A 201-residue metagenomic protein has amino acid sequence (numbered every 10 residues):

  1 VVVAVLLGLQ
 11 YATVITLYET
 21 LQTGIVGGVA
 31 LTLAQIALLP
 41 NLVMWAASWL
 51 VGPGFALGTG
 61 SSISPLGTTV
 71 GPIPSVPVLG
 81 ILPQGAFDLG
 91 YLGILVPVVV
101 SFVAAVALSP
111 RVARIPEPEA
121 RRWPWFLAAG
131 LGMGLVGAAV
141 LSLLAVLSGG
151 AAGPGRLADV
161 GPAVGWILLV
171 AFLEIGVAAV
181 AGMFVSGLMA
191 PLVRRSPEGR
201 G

Functional and structural regions predicted by a protein language model:
V1, G28, T32-A37, N41 (+1 more regions): Alpha-helical transmembrane segments and their helix-start/interface "positive-inside/aromatic belt" motifs in integral
V1-T13: Alpha-helical transmembrane segments and their membrane-interface junctions in multi-pass membrane proteins
L6, V136, S186: Residue-level marker of positions within ordered structural domains that often coincide with functionally constrained
Q10-A37, V96-R121: Cytoplasmic juxtamembrane interface segments
Y18-I94, V146-G201: Long, glycine/tryptophan/cysteine-rich extracytoplasmic
F102-G130, A179-G199: Cytoplasmic membrane-interface segments at the C-terminal ends of transmembrane helices
